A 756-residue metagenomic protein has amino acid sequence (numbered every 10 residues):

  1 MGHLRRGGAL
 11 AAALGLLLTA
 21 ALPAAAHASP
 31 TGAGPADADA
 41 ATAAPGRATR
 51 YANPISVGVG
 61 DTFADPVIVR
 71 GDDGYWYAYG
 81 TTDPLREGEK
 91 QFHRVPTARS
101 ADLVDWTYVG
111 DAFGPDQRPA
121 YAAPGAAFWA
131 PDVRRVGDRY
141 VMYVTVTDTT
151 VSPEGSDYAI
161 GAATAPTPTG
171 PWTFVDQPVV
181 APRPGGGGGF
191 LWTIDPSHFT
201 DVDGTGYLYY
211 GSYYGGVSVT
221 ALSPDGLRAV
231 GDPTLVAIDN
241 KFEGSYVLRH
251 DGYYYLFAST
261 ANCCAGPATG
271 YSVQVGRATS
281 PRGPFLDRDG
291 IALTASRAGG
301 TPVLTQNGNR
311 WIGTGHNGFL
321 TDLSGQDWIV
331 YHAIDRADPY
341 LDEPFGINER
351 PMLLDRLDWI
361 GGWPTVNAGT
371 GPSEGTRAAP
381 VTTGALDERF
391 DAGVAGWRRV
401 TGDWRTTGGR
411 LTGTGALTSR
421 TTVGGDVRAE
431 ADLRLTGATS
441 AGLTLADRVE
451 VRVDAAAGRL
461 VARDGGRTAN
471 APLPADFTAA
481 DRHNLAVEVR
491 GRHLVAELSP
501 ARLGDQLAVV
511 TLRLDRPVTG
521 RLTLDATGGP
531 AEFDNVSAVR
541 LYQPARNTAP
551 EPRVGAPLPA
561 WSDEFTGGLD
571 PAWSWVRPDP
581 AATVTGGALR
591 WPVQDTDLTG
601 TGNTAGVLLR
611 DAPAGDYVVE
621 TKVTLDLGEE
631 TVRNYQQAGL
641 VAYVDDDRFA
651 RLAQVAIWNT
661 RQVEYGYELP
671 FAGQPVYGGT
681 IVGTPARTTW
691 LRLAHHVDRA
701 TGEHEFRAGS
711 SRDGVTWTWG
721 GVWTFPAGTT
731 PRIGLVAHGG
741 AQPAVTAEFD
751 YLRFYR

Functional and structural regions predicted by a protein language model:
M1-A33: Secretory targeting and sorting signals
H27-R47: Low-complexity, acidic Ser/Thr/Pro-rich repeat tracts that form intrinsically disordered stalk/linker regions of very
D39-T42, G362-R756: Extracellular glycan-recognition regions
T42-F128, R135-I194, F199-N240, D251-Y254 (+14 more regions): Beta-rich carbohydrate-recognition and catalytic domains
G60, G125, W311, F477-A479 (+1 more regions): Short sequence motifs at beta-strands and strand-loop junctions characteristic of Gram-negative outer-membrane
W129-P131, R310-H316, L320, G325: Asp-box/BNR beta-propeller blade signature and adjacent active/binding-site loops in extracellular glycan-interacting
E243-S245: Repeated scaffold domains used in trafficking and secretory/extracellular systems, primarily beta-propellers
